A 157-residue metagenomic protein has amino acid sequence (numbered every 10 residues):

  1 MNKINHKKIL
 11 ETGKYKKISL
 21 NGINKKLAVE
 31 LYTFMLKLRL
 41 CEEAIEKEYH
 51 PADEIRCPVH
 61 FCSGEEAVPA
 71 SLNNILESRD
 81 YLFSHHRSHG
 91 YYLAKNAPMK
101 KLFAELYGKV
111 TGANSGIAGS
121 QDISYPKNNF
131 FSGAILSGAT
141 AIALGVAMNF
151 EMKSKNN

Functional and structural regions predicted by a protein language model:
M1-A28: Charged, compositionally biased N-terminal leader segments and the immediate start of the first structured element
G22, Y32, V59: Charge-dense, low-complexity intrinsically disordered segments
A28-L31, P69: Residue-level signal for short hydrophobic patches within transmembrane helices of multi-pass membrane transporters
V29, E42-E43: Short amphipathic alpha-helical segments
E43-N157: Cofactor-binding active-site loop characterized by glycine-rich and histidine/acidic residues
